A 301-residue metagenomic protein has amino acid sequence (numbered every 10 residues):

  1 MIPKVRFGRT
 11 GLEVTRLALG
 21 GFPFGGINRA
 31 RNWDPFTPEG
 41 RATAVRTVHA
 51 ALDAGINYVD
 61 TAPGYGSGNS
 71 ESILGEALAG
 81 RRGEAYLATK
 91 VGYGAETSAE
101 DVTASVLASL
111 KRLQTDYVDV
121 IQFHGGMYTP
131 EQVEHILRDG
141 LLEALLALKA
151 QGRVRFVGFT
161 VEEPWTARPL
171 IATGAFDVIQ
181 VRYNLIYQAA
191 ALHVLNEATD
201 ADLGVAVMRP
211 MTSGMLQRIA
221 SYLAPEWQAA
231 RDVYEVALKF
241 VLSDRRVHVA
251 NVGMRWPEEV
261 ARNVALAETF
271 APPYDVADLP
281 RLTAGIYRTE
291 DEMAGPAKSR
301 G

Functional and structural regions predicted by a protein language model:
M1-A85: N-terminal binding-site loop/beta-alpha segment at the start of enzyme catalytic domains that lines or forms
F7, L17-L19, A51, V59 (+10 more regions): Conserved, mostly hydrophobic/aromatic
R9-G11, D53, G75-G83, L107-D116 (+2 more regions): Acidic (Asp/Glu)-rich catalytic clusters
L12-L17, G55-N57, R81-A85, T115-D119 (+4 more regions): Short, well-ordered coil/turn segments that N-cap beta-strands
F22-F24, A62-G64, K90-G94, F123-G126 (+4 more regions): Active-site beta-loop-alpha junctions enriched in small/polar residues
N28-F36, E96-Q180, N184, A189 (+2 more regions): Glycine/proline-rich, positively charged, aromatic-decorated active-site loop/lid region on the catalytic face
A42, T47, L52, N57 (+4 more regions): Structured C-terminal cap/extension of enzyme domains
E71-T89, G140-G152: Alpha-helix-loop-beta-strand connector modules within alpha/beta enzyme cores
